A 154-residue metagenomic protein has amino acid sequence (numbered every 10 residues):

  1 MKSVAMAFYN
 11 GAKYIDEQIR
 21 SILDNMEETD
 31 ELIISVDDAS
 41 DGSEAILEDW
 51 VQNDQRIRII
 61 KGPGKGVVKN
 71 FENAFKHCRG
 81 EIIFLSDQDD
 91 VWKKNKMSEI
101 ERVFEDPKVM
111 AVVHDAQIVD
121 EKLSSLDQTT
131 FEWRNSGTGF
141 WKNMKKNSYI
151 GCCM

Functional and structural regions predicted by a protein language model:
M1-M154: Nucleotide-sugar donor-binding/catalytic module of glycosyltransferases that assemble extracellular/cell-envelope
